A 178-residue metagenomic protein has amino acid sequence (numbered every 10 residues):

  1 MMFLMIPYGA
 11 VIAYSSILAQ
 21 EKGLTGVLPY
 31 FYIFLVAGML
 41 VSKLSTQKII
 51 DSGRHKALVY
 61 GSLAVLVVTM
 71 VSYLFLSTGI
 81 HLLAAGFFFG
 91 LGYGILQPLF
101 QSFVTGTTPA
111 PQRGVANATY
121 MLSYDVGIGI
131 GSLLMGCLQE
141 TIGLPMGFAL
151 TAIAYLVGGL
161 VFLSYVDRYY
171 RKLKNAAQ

Functional and structural regions predicted by a protein language model:
M1-Y32: Extracytoplasmic gate region of multi-pass secondary transporters
T25-G26, A110-Y120: Loop-to-transmembrane helix entry/capping segments in MFS-fold secondary transporters and related SLC/MFSD carriers
S42-R54, Q139-E140: Helix-to-loop junctions at the C-terminal end of transmembrane segments in multipass secondary transporters
A57-S72: Structural signature of the two symmetry-related core transmembrane helices
L74-A85: Helix-loop junctions at membrane interfaces in 12-TM secondary transporters
I95-T108: Intracellular juxtamembrane helix-capping segments at the cytosolic ends of symmetry-related transmembrane helices
C137-Y155: A membrane-interface helix-boundary motif in multi-pass transporters
T151-Q178: Multi-pass alpha-helical transporter architecture, strongest for 12-TM Major Facilitator/SLC carriers used
